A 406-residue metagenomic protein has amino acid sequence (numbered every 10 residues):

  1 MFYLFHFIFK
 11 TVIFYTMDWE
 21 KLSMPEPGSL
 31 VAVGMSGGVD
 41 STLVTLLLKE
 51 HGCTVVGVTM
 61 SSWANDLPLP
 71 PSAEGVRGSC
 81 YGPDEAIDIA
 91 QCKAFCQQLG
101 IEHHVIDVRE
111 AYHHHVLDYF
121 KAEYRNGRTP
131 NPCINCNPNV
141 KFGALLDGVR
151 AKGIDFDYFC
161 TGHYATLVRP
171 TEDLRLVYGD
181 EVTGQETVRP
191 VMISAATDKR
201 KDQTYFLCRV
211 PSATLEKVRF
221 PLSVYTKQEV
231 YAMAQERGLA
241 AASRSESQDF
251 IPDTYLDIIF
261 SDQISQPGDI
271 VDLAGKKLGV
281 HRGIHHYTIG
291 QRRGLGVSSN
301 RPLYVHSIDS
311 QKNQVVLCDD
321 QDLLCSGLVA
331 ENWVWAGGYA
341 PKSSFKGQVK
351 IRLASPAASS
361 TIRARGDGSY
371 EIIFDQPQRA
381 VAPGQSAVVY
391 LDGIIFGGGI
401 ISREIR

Functional and structural regions predicted by a protein language model:
M1-K10: Hydrophobic alpha-helical signal peptides and transmembrane signal-/tail-anchor segments that drive secretory-pathway
L4, L22, D66, A336-G338: Enriched - but not universal
V12-C208, Q235: ATP-dependent adenylation/nucleotidyltransferase module used to activate substrates
P25, S36, C160-T166, T171-R406: AMP-forming adenylation/ATP pyrophosphatase catalytic core
